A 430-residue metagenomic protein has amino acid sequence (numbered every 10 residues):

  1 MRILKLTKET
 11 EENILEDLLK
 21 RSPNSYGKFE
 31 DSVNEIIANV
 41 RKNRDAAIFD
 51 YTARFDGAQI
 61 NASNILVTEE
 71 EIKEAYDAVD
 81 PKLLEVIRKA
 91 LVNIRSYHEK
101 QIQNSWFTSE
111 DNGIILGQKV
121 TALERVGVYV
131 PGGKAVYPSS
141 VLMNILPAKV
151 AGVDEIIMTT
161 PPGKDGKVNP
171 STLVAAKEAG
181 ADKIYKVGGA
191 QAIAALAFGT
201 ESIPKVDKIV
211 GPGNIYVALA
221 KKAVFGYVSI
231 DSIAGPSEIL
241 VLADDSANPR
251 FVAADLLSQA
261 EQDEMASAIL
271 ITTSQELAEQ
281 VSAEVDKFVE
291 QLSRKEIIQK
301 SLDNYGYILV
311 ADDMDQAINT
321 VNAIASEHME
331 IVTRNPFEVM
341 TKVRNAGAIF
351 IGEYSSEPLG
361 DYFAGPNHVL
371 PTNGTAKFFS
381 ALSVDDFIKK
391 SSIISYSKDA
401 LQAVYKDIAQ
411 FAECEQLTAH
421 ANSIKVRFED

Functional and structural regions predicted by a protein language model:
M1-E124: N-terminal Rossmann-like NAD(P)+-binding subdomain of aldehyde/semialdehyde dehydrogenases
Q103-T108, A266-I271, Q291-L302, V332 (+1 more regions): Flexible, glycine/charged-enriched surface loops at secondary-structure junctions
T108-V174: Conserved small-residue-rich beta-alpha loop and adjacent elements that most often cradle the phosphate/pyrophosphate
D154-G163, A268-S274, G352: Short internal beta-strands
G180-F251, D255-S258, Q262-S267: Conserved NAD(P)+-binding/catalytic subdomain of aldehyde/semialdehyde dehydrogenases
V210-P212, S232-A243, Q259-S282, I298-L309 (+3 more regions): Short loop-to-beta-strand entry elements in the cores of soluble alpha/beta enzymes
A323-D430: C-terminal core of ALDH-fold dehydrogenases
